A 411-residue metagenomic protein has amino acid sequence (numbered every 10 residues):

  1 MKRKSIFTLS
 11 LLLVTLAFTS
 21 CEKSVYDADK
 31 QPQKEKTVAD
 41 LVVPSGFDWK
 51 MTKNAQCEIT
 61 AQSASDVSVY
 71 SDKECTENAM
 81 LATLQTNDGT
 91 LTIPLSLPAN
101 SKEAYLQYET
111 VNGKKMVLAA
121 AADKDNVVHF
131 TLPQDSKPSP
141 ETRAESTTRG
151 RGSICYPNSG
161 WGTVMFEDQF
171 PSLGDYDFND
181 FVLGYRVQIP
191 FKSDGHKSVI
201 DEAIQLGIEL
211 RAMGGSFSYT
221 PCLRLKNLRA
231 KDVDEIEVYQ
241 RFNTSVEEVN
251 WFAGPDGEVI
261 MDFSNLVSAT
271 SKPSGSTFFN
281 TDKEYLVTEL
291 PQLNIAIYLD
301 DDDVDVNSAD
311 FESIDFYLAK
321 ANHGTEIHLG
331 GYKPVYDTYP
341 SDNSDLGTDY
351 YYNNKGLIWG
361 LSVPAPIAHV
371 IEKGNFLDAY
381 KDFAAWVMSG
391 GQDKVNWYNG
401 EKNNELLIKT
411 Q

Functional and structural regions predicted by a protein language model:
M1-T8: Bacterial N-terminal signal peptides that target proteins for export
S5, A17-V42: Bacterial Sec-dependent N-terminal signal peptides
S10-A17: Bacterial N-terminal signal peptides
P32-D48, M116-I154: Extracellular beta-sheet/turn segments enriched in Thr/Pro/Gly and aliphatic residues
M51-A55, E202-L206: Structural beta-strand segments of beta-rich domains
T52, A61-A79, F178, S218-T220: Short, ordered, surface-exposed loop/turn motifs in non-cytosolic proteins
N87-Y105, E109-K114, A119-A122, F130-Q134: Short Pro-Gly-centered beta-turn/loop motif in secreted/extracellular proteins
D256-E258, S264-Q411: A eukaryote-biased signal for long
